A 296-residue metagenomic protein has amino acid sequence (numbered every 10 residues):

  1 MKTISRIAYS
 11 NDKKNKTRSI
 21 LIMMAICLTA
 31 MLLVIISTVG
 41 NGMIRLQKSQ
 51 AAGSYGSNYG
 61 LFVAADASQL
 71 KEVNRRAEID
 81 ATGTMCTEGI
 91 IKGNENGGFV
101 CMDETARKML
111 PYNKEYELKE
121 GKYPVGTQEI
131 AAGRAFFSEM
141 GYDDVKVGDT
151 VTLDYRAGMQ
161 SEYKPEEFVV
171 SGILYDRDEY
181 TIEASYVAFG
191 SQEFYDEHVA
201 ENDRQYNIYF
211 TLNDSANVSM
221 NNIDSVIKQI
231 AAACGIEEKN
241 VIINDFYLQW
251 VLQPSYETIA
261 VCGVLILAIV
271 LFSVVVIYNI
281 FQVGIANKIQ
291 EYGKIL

Functional and structural regions predicted by a protein language model:
M1-V34: N-terminal Sec/SRP start-transfer signal
R6, S10-K14, K48-A52, K294: Short amphipathic alpha-helical coupling elements at transmembrane boundaries
N11-N15, Y123, P254-S255: Helix-boundary and loop/linker segments of multi-pass membrane transporters
R18-S19, L28-G56, F281-Q282: Alpha-helical transmembrane segments
N41-F246: Basic-flanked hydrophobic alpha-helices used for secretion and membrane insertion
L252-I269: N-terminal membrane-entry
I266-Y278: Long, hydrophobic alpha-helical segments
V275-L296: Interfacial "coupling" helices/loops that link adjacent transmembrane helices in transporter permeases
